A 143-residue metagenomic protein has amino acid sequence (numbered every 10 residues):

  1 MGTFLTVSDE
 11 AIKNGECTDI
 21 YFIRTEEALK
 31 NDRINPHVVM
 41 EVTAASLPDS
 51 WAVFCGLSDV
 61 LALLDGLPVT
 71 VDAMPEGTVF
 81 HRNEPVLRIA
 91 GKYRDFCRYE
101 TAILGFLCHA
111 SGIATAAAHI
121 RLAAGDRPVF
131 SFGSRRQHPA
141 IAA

Functional and structural regions predicted by a protein language model:
M1-R94, A102, F106: Flexible, solvent-exposed loop/hinge segments and secondary-structure transition points
T78-F80, L87-A143: Buried, small/hydrophobic-residue-enriched core segments of structured protein domains
